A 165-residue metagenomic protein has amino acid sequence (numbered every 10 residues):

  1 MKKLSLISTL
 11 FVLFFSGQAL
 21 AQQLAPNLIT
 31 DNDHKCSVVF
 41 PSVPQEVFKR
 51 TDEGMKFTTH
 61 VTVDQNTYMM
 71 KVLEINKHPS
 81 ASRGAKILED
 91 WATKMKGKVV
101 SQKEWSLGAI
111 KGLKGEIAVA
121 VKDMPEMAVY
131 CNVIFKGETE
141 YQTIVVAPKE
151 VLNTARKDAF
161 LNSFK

Functional and structural regions predicted by a protein language model:
M1-S8: Bacterial N-terminal signal peptides that target proteins for export
S8-S16: Bacterial N-terminal signal peptides
G17-A21: Sec/Tat signal peptide C-region and signal peptidase I cleavage site
Q23-P41: Short N-terminal segments immediately surrounding and downstream of signal-peptide cleavage
N32, S42-Q45, A85-K98, Y141-K165: Surface-exposed amphipathic alpha-helical segments
H34, I75, K136, P148-K149: Solvent-exposed coil/turn segments that connect beta secondary-structure elements in extracytoplasmic/periplasmic
S37-T58, E89-F135: Signature of long, low-cysteine stretches enriched in small and polar/charged residues
T58-K86, Y141-I144: A short acidic-to-branched-hydrophobic micro-motif
